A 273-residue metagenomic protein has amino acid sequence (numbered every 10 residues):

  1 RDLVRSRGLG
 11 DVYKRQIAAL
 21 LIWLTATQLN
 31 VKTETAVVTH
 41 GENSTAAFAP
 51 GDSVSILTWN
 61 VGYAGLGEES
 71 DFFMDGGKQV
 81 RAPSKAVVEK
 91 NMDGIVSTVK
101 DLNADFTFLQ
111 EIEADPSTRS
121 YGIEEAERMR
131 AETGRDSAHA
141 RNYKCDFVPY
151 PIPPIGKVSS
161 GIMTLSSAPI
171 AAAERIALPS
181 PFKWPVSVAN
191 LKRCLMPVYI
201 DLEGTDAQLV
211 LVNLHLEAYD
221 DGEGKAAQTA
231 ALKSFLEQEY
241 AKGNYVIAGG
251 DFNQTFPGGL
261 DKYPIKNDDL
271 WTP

Functional and structural regions predicted by a protein language model:
R1, S6-A131, R135, H139-Y150 (+2 more regions): N-terminal, active-site-proximal structural segment of metallo-dependent hydrolase catalytic domains
W59, Q110, L214, G249-D251: Active-site flanking residues adjacent to catalytic metal/cofactor-binding acidic residues
A64-G65, A114-S117, C145-F147, K183 (+2 more regions): Active-site environment of divalent metal-dependent phosphoester hydrolases
D105-F106, L209, Y245-I247: Short, Asp-centered acidic motifs that coordinate Mg2+ and/or phosphate in catalytic or ligand-binding sites
A131-G134, K157-A173, Y199-D201: Conserved beta strand-loop-helix elements of the APE1-like EEP
A189, D201-A226: Metal-dependent phosphoester/phosphodiester hydrolase catalytic core
D220-P273: Metal-dependent phosphoesterases centered on the DNase I-like endonuclease/exonuclease/phosphatase
